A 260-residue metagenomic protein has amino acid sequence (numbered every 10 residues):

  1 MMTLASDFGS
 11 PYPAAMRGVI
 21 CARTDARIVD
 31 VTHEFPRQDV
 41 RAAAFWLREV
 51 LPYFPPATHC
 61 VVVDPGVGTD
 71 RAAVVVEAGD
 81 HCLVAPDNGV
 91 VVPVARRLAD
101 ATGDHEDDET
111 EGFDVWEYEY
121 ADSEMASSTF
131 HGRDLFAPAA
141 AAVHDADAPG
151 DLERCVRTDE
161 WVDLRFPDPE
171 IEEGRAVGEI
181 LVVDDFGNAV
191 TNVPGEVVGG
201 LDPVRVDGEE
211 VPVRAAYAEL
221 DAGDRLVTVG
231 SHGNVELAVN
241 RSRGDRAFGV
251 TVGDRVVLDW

Functional and structural regions predicted by a protein language model:
M1-A73: N-terminal glycine-/serine-/threonine-rich phosphate-binding loop
M1-M2, Y12-M16, L98-T110, A146-R154 (+3 more regions): Haloarchaeal acidic low-complexity proteome signature biased toward cell-envelope/secretome components but also
P11, A15, Q38, A42-F45 (+6 more regions): Conserved active-site and cofactor/substrate-binding residues in soluble primary-metabolism enzymes
R23, V50-F54, R97, A142-P149: Change "in soluble alpha/beta enzymes" to "in soluble alpha/beta proteins
D25, R41-A42, P55-P56, C60-E117 (+2 more regions): Active-site histidine-anchored catalytic micro-motif
A121-N192, V197: Anionic-ligand-binding alpha/beta catalytic cores of soluble enzymes and soluble regulatory domains that recognize
V190-G249: A conserved acidic, glycine/proline-rich C-terminal tail/linker
